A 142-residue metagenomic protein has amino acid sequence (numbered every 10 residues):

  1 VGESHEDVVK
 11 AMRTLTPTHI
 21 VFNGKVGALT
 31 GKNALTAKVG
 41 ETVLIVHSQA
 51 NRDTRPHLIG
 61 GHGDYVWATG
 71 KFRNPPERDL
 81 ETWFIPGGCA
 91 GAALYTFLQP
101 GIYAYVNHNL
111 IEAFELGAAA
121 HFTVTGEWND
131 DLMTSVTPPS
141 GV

Functional and structural regions predicted by a protein language model:
V1-V142: Copper-binding active sites and cupredoxin-like electron-transfer domains, recognizing His/Cys-rich ligand loops
